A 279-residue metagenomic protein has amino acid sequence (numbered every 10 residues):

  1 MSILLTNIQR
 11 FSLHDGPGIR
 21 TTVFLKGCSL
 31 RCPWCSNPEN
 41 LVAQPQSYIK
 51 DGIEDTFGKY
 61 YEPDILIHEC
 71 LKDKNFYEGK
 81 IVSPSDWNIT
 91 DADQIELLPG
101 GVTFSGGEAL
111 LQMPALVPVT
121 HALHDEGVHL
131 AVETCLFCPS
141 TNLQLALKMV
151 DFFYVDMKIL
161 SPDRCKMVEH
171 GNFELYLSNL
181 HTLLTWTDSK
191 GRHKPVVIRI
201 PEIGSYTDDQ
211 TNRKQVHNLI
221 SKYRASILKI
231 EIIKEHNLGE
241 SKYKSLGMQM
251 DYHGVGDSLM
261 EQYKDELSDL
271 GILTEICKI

Functional and structural regions predicted by a protein language model:
M1-L4, C28, K59, A146 (+1 more regions): Extracytoplasmic/secreted proteins and extracellular or luminal domains
M1-P17, G191, G204-I279: Auxiliary Fe-S-binding modules of radical SAM enzymes
L4-Q9, F24-L25, N37-N40, I65-H68: SEC14/CRAL-TRIO lipid-binding/transfer domains and related phosphoinositide-recognition modules that form deep
L13-K59: Canonical Radical SAM [4Fe-4S] cluster-binding loop centered on the CxxxCxxC motif and its immediate flanking residues
G52-T56, K166-N172, L246-H253: Short glycine-enriched, charge-decorated loop/helix-capping segments at active-site entrances that position
E54-Y61, G107-L111: Short coil/turn segments at secondary-structure boundaries
G58-I65, D73: Extended, non-globular alpha-helical segments
I67, L71-P84, N88-G239: Conserved AdoMet/S-adenosylmethionine-binding subsite of the radical SAM
